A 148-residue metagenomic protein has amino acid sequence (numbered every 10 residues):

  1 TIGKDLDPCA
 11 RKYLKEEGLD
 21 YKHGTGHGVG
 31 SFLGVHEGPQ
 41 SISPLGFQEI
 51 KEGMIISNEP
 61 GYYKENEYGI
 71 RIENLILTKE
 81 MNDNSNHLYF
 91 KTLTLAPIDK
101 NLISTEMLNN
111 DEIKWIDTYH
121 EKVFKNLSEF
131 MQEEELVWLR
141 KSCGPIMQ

Functional and structural regions predicted by a protein language model:
T1-G26, Q48: Gly/Pro-rich turn-and-neighbor structural signature
G24, F32-Q148: Charged, cofactor-coupling segments
V29: Active-site His/Glu-centered metal-binding helix of metallohydrolases
